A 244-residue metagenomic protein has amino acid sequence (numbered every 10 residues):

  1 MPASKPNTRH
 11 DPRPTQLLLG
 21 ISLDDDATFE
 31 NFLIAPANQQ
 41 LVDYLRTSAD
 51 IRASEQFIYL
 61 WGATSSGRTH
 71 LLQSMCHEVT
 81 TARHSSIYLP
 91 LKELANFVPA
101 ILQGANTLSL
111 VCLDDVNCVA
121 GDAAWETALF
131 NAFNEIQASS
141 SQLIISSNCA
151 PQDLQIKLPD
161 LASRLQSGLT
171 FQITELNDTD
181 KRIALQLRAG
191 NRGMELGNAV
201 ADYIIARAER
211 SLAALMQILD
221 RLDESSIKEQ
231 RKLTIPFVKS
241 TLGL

Functional and structural regions predicted by a protein language model:
M1-T47, I227-L244: A short, basic N-terminal segment
A53-L72: Walker A/P-loop nucleotide-binding motif
T80-L110: AAA+/P-loop NTPase substrate/partner-engagement loops
L102-I145: Conserved nucleotide-sensing/catalytic segment adjacent to the nucleotide-binding pocket in NTP-handling enzymes
P151-Q166: Short regulatory helix/loop adjacent to the ATP-binding pocket of P-loop NTPases
G168-D180: Conserved AAA+ ATPase "SRH/arginine-finger" region at the nucleotide-binding site
E195-A208: Short conserved motifs of the RecA-like P-loop NTPase core
A208-L222: The conserved phosphate-sensing helix
